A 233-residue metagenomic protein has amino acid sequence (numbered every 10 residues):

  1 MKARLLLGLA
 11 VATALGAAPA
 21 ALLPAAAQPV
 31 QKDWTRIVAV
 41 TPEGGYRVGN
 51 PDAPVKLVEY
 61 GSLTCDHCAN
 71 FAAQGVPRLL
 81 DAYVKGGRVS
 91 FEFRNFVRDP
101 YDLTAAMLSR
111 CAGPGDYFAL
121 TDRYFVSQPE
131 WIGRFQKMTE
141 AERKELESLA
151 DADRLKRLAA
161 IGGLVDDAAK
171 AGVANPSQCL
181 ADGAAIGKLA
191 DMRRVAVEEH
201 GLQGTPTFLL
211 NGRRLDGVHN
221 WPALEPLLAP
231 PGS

Functional and structural regions predicted by a protein language model:
K2-L103, R193, V197-E198, P231-S233: Extracytoplasmic thiol/disulfide redox context detector
G61, A223-L224: Generic secondary-structure boundary signal with a strong preference for alpha-helix termini
D81-V84, R110, E225: Short, surface-exposed basic-aromatic patches at helix termini and helix-loop junctions that form
V97-G204, L209-R213, V218, P222 (+1 more regions): Cysteine-centric redox/oxidoreductase cores and disulfide-bonded domains
